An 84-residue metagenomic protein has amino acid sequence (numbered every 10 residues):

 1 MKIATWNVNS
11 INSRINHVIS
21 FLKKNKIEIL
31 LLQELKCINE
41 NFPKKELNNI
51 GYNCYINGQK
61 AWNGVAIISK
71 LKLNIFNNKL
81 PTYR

Functional and structural regions predicted by a protein language model:
M1-T5, N12-I19, K70-R84: Active-site regions of metal-assisted phosphoester/phosphodiester hydrolases, unifying DNase/endonuclease modules
W6-N7, L22-E40: Active-site beta-strand/loop signature of hydrolases that rely on acidic residues for catalysis
V8-I11, Q59: Short, surface-exposed acidic/glycine-rich loop or hinge patches that mediate macromolecular interfaces
I15, N41-F42: Short, function-defining helix-loop hinge/capping sites that tune catalysis or transport
N16-V18, K23-K26, Q59: One-carbon transfer enzymes
L35-K36, F42-R84: Structured beta-strand-rich core segments of catalytic domains in phosphoester-bond hydrolases
